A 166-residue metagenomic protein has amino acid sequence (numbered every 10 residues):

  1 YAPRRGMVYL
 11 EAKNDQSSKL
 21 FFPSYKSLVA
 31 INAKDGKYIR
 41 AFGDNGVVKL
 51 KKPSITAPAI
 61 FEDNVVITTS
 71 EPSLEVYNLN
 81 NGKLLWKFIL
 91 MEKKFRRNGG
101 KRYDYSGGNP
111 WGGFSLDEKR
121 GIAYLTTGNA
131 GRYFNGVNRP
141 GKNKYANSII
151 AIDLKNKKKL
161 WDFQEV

Functional and structural regions predicted by a protein language model:
Y1, K13, L28-K52, L74-D104 (+2 more regions): Extracytoplasmic/lumenal domain signature
A2-S27, P53-L74, R102-N138, S148: Repeat-blade elements of multi-bladed beta-propeller folds
